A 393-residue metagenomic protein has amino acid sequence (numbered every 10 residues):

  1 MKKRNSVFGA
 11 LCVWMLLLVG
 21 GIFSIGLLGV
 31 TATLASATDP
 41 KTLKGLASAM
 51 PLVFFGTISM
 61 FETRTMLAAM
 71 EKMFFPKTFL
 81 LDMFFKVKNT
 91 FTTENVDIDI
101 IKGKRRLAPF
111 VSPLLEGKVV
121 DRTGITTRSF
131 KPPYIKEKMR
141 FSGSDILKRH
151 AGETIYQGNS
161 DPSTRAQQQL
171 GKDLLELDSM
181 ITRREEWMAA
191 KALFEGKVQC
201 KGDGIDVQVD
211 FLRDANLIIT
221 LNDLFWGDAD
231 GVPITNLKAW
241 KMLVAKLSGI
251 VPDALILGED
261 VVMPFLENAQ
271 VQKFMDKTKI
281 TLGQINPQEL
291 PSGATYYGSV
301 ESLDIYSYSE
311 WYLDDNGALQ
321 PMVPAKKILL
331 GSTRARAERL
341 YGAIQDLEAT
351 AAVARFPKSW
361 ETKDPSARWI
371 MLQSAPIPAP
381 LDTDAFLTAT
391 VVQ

Functional and structural regions predicted by a protein language model:
K2-V96, A385-Q393: N-terminal alpha-helical "arm" segments
L11, W240-A245, R355-S359: Generic recognition of flexible, low-complexity loop/linker segments
V19, Q272-Q393: Sequence/fold signature of self-assembling virion shell proteins
K88-Y156: Assembly/oligomerization interface modules of large self-assembling protein complexes
K118, E195, V209-G227: Charged, low-complexity intrinsically disordered segments
E137-D214, V232, N236, M242-D260 (+1 more regions): Long, contiguous amphipathic alpha-helices that act as assembly "spine/axial" helices in icosahedral shell and virion
P264-F274: Short active-site loop/helix that positions an aromatic residue
